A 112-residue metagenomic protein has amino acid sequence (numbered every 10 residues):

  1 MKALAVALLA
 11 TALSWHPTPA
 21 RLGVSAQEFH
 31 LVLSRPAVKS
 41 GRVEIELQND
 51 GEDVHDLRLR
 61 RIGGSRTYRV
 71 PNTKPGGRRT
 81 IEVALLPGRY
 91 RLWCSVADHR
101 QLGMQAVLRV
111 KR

Functional and structural regions predicted by a protein language model:
A3-P17: Hydrophobic h-region of N-terminal signal peptides that target proteins for export in Gram-negative bacteria
S14-S25, H30, T73-R112: Extracellular/periplasmic metallocenter environments
H30, E52-D53, G63: Active-site/binding-pocket entry motifs
V32-S34, Y68: Surface-exposed, proline-enriched loop/turn segments that connect beta strands in immunoglobulin-like
S34-D53, R79-W93: Beta-strand cores of secreted/periplasmic/IMS beta-sandwich domains, seen most often in copper-related folds
D56-R60: Beta-strand signatures of extracellular beta-sandwich domains
R61-G63, R100: Solvent-exposed strand-loop boundary residues in beta-sheet-rich modules
G64-P71: Surface-exposed loop/edge segments in extracytoplasmic proteins
